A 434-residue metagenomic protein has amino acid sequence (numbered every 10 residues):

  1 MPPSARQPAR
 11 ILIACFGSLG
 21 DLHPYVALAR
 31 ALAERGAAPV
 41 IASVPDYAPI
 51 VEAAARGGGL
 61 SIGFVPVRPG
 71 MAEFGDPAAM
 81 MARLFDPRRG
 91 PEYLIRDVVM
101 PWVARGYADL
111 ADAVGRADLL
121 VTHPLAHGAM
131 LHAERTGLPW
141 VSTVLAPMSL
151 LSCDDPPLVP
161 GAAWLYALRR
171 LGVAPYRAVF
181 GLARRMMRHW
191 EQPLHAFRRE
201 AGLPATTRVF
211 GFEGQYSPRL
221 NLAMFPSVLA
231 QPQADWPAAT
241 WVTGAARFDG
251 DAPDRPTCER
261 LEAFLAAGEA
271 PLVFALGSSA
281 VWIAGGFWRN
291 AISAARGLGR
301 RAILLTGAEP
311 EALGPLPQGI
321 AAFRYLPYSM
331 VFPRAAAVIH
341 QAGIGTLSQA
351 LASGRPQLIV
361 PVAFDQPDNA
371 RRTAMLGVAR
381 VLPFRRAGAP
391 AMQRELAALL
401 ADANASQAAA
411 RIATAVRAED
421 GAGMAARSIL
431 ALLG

Functional and structural regions predicted by a protein language model:
M1-A42, D46-G59, G63, L171-R188 (+7 more regions): Nucleotide-activated sugar donor-binding and catalytic core shared by glycosyltransferases and related lipid-linked
S4-Q7, A29, V228-A337: Donor-nucleotide binding loops and adjacent catalytic segments primarily of GT-B fold Leloir glycosyltransferases
S43-P49, P124-G128, P226-A230, T306-A312: Short, polar loop motifs at secondary-structure junctions
Y47-P49, M71-F74, P147-C153, P157 (+1 more regions): Short gly/pro/ser/thr-enriched loop/turn and capping motifs at secondary-structure boundaries
P49-Y93: A conserved catalytic-core segment of Leloir-type glycosyltransferases
I62, T136-P139, R300, R355: A short helix->loop->beta-strand "cap" motif at the edges of active sites that frequently abuts
A78-A129, R170-S217: Conserved nucleotide-sugar donor-binding subdomain of glycosyltransferases
P101-R170, S227-A230: Conserved nucleotide-sugar donor-interacting segment of glycosyltransferase catalytic cores, predominantly GT-B
